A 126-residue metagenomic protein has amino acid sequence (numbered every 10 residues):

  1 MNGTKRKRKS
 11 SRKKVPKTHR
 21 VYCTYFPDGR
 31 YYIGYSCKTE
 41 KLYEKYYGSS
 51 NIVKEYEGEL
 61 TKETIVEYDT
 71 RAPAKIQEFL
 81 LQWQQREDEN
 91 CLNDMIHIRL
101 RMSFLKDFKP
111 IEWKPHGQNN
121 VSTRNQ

Functional and structural regions predicted by a protein language model:
G3, K7-R124: Structure-specific nucleic-acid interaction/processing domains
